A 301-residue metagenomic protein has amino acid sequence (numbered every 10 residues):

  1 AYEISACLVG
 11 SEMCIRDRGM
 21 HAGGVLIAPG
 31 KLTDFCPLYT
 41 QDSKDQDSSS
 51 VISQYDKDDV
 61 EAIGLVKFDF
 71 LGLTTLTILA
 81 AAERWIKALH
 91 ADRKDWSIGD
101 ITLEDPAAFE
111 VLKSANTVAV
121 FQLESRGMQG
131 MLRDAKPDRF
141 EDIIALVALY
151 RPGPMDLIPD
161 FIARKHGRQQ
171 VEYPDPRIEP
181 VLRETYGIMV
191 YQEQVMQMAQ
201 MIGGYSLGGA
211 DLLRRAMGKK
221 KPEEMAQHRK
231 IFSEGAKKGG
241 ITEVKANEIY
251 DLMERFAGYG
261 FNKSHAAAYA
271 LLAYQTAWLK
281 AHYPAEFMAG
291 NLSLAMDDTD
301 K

Functional and structural regions predicted by a protein language model:
A1, S11-K301: Noncatalytic, beta-rich nucleic-acid-contacting surfaces in large DNA/RNA-processing enzymes
